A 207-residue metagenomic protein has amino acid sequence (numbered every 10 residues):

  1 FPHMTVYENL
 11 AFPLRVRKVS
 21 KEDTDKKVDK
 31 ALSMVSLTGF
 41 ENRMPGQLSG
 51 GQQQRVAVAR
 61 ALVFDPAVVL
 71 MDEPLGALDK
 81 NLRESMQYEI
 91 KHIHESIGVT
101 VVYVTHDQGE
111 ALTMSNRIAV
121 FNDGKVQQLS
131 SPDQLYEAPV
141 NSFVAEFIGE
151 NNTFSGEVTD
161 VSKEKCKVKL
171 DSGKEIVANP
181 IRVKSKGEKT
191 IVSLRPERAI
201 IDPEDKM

Functional and structural regions predicted by a protein language model:
P2-F143: ABC ATPase nucleotide-binding domains
N42, E150-N152, S162, K186 (+1 more regions): Short flexible coil/turn linkers enriched for glycine and charged/polar residues that connect secondary-structure
E137, K167, D171-M207: Glycine/charge-rich catalytic "coupling/switch" loops of P-loop NTPases
A138-T159, K165-K167, S193: C-terminal boundary and immediately downstream tail of ABC-type ATPase nucleotide-binding domains
